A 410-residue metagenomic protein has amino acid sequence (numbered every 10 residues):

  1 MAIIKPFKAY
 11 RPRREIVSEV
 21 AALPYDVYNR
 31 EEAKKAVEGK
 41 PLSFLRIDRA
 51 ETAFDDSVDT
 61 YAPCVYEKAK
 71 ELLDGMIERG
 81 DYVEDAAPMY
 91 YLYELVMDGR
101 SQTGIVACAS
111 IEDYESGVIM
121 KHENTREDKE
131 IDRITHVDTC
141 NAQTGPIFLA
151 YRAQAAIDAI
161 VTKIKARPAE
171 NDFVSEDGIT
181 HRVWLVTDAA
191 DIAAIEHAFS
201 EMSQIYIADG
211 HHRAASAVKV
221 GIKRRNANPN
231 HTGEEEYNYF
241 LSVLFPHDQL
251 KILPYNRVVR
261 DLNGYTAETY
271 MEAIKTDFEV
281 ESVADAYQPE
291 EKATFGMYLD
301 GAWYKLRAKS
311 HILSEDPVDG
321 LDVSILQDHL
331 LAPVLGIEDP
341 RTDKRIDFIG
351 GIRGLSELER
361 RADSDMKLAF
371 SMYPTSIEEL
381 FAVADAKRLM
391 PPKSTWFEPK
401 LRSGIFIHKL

Functional and structural regions predicted by a protein language model:
M1-L410: Surface-exposed, charge/polar-rich loops and edge strands
